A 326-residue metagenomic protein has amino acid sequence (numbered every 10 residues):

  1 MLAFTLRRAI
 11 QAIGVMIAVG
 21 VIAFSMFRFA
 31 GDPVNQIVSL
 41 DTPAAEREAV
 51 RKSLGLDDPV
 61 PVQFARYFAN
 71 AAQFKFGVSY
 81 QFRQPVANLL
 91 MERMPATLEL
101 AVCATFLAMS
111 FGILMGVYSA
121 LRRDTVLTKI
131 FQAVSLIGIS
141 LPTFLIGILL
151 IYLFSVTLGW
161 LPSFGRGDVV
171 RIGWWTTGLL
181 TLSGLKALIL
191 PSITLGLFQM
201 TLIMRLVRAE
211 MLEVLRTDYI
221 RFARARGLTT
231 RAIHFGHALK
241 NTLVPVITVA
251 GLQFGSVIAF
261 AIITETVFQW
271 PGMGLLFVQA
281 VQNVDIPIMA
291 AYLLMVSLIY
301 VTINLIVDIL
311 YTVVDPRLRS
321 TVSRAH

Functional and structural regions predicted by a protein language model:
L2-F4, M94-L127, T143, G173-H326: Alpha-helical transmembrane segments of integral membrane proteins, especially multi-pass inner/plasma-membrane
L6-M16: N-terminal signal-anchor/signal peptide hydrophobic helix marking the start of the first transmembrane segment
A9, V50, V60-F76, V86 (+8 more regions): Hydrophobic alpha-helical segments of integral membrane proteins, encompassing both true transmembrane helices
A12, G20, P43, M109 (+5 more regions): Residue-level recognition of pore/gate-forming positions within transmembrane alpha-helices of multi-pass
A12, R93, T97, A133-S140 (+2 more regions): Residue-level signal for discrete positions within transmembrane alpha-helices of multi-pass small-molecule
V15-A65, L158-L180: Hydrophobic alpha-helical transmembrane segments of membrane transport/permease proteins and related membrane-embedded
A23-F29, D58, R66-A69, A133-G165 (+2 more regions): Membrane-water interface segments at the C-terminal ends of transmembrane alpha-helices in multi-pass inner-membrane
D57-I113, H326: An internal, D/E-rich "acidic patch" concept
